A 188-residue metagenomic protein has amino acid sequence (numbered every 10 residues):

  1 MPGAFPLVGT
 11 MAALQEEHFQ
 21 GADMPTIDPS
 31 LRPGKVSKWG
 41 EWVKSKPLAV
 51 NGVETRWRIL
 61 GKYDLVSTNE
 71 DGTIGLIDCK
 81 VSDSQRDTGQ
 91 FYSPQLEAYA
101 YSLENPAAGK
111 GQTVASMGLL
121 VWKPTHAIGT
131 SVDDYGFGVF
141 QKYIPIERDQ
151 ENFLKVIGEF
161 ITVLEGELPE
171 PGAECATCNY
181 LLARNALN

Functional and structural regions predicted by a protein language model:
M1-T73: Metal-dependent nuclease catalytic cores that hydrolyze phosphodiester bonds in DNA/RNA, characterized by
A22-T26, L103, A107, L164: Hydrophobic, Leu/Ile/Phe/Ala-enriched alpha-helical segments that form helix-helix packing faces
R58-L60, F91, E170: A generic fold-level signal
D64-V66, G72-C79, A115-G118: Conserved active-site beta-strand-loop modules that form the wall/rim of enzyme catalytic pockets and either contain
C79-T88: Short beta-strand-loop-alpha-helix junction that forms the active-site gateway of nucleic-acid-processing nucleases
D87-P94, P145: Short alpha-helix boundary/capping segments
S93-P106: An active-site-proximal "capping" alpha-helix that borders the catalytic cofactor pocket
P106-N188: Metal-dependent nuclease catalytic regions and adjoining charged, substrate-binding loops involved in nucleic-acid end
